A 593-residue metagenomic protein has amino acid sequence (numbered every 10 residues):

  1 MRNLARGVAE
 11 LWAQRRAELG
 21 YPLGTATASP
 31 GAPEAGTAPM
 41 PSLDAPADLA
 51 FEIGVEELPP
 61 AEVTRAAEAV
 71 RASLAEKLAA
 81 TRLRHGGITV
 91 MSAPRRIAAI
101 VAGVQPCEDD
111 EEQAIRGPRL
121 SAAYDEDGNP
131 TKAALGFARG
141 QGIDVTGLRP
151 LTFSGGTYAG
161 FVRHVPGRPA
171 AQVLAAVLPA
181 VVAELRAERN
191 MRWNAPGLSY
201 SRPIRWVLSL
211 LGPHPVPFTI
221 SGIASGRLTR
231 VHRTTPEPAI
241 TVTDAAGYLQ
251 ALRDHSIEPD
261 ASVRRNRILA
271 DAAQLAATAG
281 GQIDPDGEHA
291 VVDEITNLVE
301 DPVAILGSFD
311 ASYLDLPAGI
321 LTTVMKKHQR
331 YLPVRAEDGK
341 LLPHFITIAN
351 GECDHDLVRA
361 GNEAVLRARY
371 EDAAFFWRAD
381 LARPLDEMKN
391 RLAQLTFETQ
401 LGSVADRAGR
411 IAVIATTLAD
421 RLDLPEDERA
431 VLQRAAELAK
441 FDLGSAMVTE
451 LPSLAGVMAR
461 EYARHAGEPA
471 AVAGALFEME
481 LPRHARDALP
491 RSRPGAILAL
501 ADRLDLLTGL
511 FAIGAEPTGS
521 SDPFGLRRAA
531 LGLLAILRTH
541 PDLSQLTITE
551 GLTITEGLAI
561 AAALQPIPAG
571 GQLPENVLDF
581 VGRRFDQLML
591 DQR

Functional and structural regions predicted by a protein language model:
M1-R593: Amphipathic alpha-helical "coupling" segments that flank catalytic cores
